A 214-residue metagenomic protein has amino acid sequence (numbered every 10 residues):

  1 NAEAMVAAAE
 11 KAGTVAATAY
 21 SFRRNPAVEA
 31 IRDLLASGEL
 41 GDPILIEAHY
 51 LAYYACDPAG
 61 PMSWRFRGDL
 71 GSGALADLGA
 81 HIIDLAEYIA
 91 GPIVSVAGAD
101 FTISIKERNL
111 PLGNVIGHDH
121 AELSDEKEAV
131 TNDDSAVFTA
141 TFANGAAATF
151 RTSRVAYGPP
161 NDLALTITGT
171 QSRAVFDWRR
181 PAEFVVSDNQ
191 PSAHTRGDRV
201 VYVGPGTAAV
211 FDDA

Functional and structural regions predicted by a protein language model:
N1-V15: Rossmann-fold NAD(P)-binding glycine/threonine-rich loop
T14-A17, F22-A129, F184: Predominantly a Rossmann-like dinucleotide-binding segment in NAD(P)-dependent oxidoreductases
P43-I46, A97-A99, T149-T152, F176-R179: Beta-strand scaffold of nucleotide-dependent catalytic cores
Y50, T152-R154, Q171: Short, well-ordered turn and helix-capping elements at secondary-structure junctions
W64, L163-L165: Short Gly/aromatic-enriched secondary-structure transition segments
A80, R151-P160: Glycine-rich phosphate/pyrophosphate-binding beta-alpha loops
T102-N144, L165-T166, T170-A214: C-terminal glycine/acidic-rich active-site capping loop/insertion
